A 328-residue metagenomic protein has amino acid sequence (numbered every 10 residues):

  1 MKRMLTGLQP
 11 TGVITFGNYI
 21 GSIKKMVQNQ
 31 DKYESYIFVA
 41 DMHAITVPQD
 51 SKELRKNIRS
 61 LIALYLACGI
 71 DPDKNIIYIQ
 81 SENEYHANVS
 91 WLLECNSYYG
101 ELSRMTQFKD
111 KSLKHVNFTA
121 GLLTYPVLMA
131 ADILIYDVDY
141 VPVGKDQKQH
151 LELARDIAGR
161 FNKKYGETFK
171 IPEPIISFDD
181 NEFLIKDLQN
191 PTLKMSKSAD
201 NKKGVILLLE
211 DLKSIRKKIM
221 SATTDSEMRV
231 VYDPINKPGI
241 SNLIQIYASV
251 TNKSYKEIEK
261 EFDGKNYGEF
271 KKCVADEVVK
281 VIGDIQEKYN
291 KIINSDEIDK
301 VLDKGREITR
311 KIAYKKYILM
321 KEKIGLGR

Functional and structural regions predicted by a protein language model:
M1-K2, R328: Short, Lys/Arg-enriched, disordered terminal segments
K2-A131, E277, I282, Q286 (+1 more regions): N-terminal Rossmann-like or analogous alpha/beta NTP/dinucleotide-binding catalytic cores that position adenine
L8-P10, D41-H43, D139-Y140, A199 (+1 more regions): Short, histidine-centered active-site or binding-site loop motifs used for metal coordination, general acid-base
N18, Q149, R155-R328: Conserved nucleotide- and phosphate/pyrophosphate-binding catalytic cores in adenylate/nucleotidyl-handling enzymes
D50-S51, Y140-G144, T168, V230: Short, polar/flexible loop-turn hinges at active-site or ligand-entry regions and domain interfaces
I76-I79, P142, E227: Short catalytic-loop micro-motif centered on adjacent basic/acidic residues
Y99-S103, I135-P142, A248-I258: Short helix-capping/linker segments at secondary-structure and domain boundaries
Q107-F161, Y165, D187: Internal, conserved structured core segments that host functional sites
